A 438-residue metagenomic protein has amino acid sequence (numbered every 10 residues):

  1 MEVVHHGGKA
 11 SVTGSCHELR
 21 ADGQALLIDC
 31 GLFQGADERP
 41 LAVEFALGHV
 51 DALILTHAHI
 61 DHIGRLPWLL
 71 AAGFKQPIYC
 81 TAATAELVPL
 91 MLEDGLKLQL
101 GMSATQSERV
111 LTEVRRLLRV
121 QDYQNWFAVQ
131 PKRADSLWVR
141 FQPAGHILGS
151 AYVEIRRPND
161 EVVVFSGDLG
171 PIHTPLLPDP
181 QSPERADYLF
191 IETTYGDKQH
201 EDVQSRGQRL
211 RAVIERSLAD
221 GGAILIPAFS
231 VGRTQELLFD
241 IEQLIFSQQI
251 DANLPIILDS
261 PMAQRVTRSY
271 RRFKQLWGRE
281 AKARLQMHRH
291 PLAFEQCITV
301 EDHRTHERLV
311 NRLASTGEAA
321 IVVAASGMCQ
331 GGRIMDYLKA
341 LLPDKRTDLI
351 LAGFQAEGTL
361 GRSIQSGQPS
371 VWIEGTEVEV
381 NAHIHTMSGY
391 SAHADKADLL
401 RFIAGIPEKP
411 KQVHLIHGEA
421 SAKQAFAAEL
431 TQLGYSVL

Functional and structural regions predicted by a protein language model:
M1-G48, D122-P178, R308-S315, I321 (+2 more regions): Core dinuclear metal-dependent hydrolase active-site scaffold
V3, D29, H57-A58, V88 (+7 more regions): Divalent metal-coordination and catalytic microenvironments
G8-K9, C30-F33, A83, I147 (+8 more regions): Active-site metal-binding loops of divalent metal-dependent hydrolases
K9-V12, E18-Q76, C80-L118, L169-D179 (+3 more regions): Pre-active-site segment of Zn-dependent metallo-hydrolases
P89-S150, K274-T316: Metallo-beta-lactamase
G145-S150, R156-D187, E192-T194, Q199-H200 (+3 more regions): Active-site-proximal loop/helix segments of hydrolase catalytic cores
I172-D259, D348-L349, G353, V371-S436: Cap/insert and terminal regions of metallo-dependent hydrolase folds
A212-A352, E357: Hard-cation-handling environments
